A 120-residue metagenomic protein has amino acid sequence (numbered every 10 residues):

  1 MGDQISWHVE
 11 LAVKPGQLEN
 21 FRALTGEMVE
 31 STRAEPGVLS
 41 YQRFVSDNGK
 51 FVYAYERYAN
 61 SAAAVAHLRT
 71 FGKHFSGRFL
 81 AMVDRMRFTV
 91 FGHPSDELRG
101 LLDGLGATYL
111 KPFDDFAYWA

Functional and structural regions predicted by a protein language model:
M1-G2, Y118-A120: Basic/polar N-terminal segments that are highly enriched at the extreme N-terminus, encompassing both cleavable
I5-L11: Active-site-flanking beta-strand signature of metal-NTP-handling nucleotidyl enzymes and homologous cyclase-like
A12-R22: Short, surface-exposed ligand-recognition loops at beta-strand->loop->(often short) alpha-helix junctions that present
L18, D47, A63: Short, polar/acidic, helix-capping and beta-turn segments at strand->helix junctions that line the mouths
G26-V52, L80-V83: Short, glycine- and small/hydrophobic-rich beta-strand elements in well-ordered beta-sheets
R33-L39, R57-K111: An amphipathic, aromatic/His-enriched active-site/gating alpha helix that lines ligand/cofactor pockets
D114-D115: Terminal edge beta-strands and adjacent linker/stalk segments of extracellular immunoglobulin-superfamily beta-sandwich
